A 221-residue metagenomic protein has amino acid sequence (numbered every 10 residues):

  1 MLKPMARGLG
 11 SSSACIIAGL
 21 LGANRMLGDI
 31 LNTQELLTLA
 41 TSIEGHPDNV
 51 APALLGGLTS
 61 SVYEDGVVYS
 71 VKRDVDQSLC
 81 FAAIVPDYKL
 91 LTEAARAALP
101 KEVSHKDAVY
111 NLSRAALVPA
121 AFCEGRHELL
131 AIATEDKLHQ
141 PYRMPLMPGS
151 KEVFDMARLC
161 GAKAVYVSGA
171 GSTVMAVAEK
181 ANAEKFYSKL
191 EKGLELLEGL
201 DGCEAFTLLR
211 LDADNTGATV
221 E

Functional and structural regions predicted by a protein language model:
M1-G10, T41-P47, K101-K106: A short glycine/serine-rich beta->alpha loop
R7, S11-T33, L54-G56: DPxDG-like acidic metal-binding loop motif
R7-A14, H105-Y110, A164-G169: Short glycine/threonine-rich catalytic loop with a Thr-x-Gly-x-Asp
I30-L79, P145, K151, V165-V167 (+2 more regions): Alpha/beta catalytic cores of group-transfer enzymes, especially the acyltransferase/condensing modules of polyketide
L54-G56, Q77, A83-Y88, D212: Short, structured patches in soluble enzyme cores that scaffold and shape functional sites
A83-P145: Active-site rim beta-loop-alpha module in soluble metabolic enzymes
F122-E221: Glycine-rich, charge-dense phosphate/pyrophosphate-binding loop(s) and the adjacent flexible "lid"/catalytic subdomain
